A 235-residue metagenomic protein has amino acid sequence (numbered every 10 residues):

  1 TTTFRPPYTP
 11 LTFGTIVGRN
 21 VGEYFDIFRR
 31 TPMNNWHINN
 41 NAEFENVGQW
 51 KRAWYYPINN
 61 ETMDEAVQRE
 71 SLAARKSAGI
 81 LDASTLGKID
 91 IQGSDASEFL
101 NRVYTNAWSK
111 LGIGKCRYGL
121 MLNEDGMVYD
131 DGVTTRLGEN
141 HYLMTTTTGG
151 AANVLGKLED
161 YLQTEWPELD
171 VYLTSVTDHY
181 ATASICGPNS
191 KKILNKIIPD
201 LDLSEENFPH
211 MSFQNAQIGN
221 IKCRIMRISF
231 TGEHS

Functional and structural regions predicted by a protein language model:
T2-S235: Glycine/proline-enriched, intrinsically flexible loops and inter-domain linkers
